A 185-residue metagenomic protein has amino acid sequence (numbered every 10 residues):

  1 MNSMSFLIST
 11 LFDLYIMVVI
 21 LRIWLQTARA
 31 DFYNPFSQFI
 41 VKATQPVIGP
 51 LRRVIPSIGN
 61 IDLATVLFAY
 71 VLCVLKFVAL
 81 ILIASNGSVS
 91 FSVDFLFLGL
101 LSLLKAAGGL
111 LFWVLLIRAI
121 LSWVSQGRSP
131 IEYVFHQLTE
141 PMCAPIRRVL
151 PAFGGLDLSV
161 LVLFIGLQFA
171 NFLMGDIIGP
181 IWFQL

Functional and structural regions predicted by a protein language model:
M1-L185: Selective transmembrane helix interface/packing segments
